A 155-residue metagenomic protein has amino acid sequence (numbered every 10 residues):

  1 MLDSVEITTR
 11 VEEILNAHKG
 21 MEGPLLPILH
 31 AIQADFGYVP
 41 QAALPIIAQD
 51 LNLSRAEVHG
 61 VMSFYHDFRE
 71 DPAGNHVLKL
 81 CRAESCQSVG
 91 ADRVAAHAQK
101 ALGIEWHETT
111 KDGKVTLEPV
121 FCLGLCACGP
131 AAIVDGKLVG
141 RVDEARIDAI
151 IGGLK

Functional and structural regions predicted by a protein language model:
M1-K155: Signature of N-terminal electron-transfer/Fe-S-associated modules in redox systems
